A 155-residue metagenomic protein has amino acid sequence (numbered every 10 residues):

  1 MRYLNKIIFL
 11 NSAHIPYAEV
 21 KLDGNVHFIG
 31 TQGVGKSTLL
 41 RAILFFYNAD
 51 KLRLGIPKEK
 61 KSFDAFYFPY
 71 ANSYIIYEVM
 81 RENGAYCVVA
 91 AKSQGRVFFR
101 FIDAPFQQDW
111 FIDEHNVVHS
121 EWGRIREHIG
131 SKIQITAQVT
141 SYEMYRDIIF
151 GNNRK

Functional and structural regions predicted by a protein language model:
M1, S12-H14, V20, Y67-P69 (+1 more regions): A generic structural signal for short, solvent-exposed coil/turn residues that cap or connect secondary-structure
M1-L44: Pre-Walker A-like glycine/lysine-rich segment at the N-terminus of P-loop NTPase domains
N5-F9, N72-E78, V97-D103, D109: Short polybasic amphipathic segments
I7, V20, F28, Y77 (+2 more regions): Hydrophobic beta-strand residues in large extracellular and virion-surface proteins
S12, N25, M80-E82, Q94 (+1 more regions): Generic structural motif
S37-R41, D50-L52, A71-S73, F106-W110 (+1 more regions): Short C-terminal domain-edge/linker segments immediately following a structured domain
R41-C87, S93: Conserved P-loop NTP-binding catalytic core
V89-K155: Glycine-rich phosphate-binding loops of NTPases
